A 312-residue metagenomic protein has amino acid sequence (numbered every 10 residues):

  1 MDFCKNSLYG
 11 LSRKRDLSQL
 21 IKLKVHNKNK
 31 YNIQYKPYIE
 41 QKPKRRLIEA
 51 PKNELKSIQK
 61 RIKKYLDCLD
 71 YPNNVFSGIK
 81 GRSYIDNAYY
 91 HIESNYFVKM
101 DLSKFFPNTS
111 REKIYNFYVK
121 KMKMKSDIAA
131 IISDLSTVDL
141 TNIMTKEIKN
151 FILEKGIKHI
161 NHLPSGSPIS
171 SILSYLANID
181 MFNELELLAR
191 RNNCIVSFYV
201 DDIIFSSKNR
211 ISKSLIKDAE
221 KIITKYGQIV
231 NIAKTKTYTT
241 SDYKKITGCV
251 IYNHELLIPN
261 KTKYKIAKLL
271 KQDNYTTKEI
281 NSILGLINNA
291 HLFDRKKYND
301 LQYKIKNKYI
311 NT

Functional and structural regions predicted by a protein language model:
M1-A130, D134-P164, L176-A189, I211-T312: Right-hand nucleic-acid polymerase module
K99-S103, G166, S170, R191-K208 (+1 more regions): Catalytic palm active-site di-aspartate
L173: Adenine-nucleotide phosphate-binding core of ATP-dependent small-molecule kinases
